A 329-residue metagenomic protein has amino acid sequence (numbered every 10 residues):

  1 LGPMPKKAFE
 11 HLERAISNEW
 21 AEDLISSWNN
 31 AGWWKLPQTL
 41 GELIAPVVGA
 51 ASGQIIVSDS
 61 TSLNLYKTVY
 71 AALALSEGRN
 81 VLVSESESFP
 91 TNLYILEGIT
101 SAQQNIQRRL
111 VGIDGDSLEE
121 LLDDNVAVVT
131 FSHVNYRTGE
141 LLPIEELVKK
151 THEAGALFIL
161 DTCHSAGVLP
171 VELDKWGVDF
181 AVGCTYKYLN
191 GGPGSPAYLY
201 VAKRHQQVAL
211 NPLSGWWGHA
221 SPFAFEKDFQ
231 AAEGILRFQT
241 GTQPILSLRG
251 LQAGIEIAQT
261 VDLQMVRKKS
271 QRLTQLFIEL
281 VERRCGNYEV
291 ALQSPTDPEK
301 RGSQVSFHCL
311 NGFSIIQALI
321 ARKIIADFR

Functional and structural regions predicted by a protein language model:
L1-R329: Pyridoxal 5′-phosphate
